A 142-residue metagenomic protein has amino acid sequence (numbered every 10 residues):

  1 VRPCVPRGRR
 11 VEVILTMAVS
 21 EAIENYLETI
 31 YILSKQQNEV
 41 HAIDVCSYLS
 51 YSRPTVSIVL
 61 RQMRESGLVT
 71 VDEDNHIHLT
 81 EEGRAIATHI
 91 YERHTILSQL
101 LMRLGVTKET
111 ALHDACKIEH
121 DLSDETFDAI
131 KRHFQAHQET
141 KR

Functional and structural regions predicted by a protein language model:
A18-Y51: N-terminal helix-turn-helix DNA-binding core of bacterial DNA-binding proteins
A22-N25, H41, E82, R93 (+1 more regions): N-terminal positioning helix adjacent to the helix-turn-helix/winged-helix DNA-binding module
A42-E73: Canonical helix-turn-helix DNA-binding module
Y48, I86, R103: Residues within the alpha-helical elements of helix-turn-helix
N75-R93: Basic, amphipathic "hinge/linker" alpha-helix immediately C-terminal to the N-terminal HTH DNA-binding motif
H89-D124: Arg/Lys-rich, alpha-helical DNA-contact motif
H113-R142: C-terminal regulatory/oligomerization modules of transcriptional regulators
